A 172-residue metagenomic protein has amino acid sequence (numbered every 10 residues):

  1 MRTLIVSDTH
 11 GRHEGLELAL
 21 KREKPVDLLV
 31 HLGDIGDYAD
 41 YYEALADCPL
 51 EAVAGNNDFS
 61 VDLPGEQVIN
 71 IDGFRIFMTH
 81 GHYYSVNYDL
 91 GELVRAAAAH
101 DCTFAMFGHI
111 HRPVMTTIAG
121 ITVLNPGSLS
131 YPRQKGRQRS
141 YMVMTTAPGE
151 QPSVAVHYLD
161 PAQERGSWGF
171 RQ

Functional and structural regions predicted by a protein language model:
M1-P49, D58-F59, P64-G65, G136-S140 (+3 more regions): N-terminal active-site segment of His-dependent metallophosphoesterases
M1-T3, V68-F77, T117-V123, T146-S153: Beta-strand-turn-beta hairpins that frame and shape the catalytic cleft of phosphate-ester-processing enzymes
I5-S7, L28-G33, E51-N56, F77-H80 (+2 more regions): Active-site neighborhood of phospho(di)ester-bond hydrolases with catalytic His/Asp-centered motifs
H10-E14, I35-D40, N57-D62, Y84-D89 (+2 more regions): Active-site environment of divalent metal-dependent phosphoester hydrolases
D47-L50, G120-T122: Glycine-enriched alpha-helix->loop->beta-strand junction motifs that scaffold or abut catalytic
E51-N56, S60-C102: Helix-adjacent hinge/juxtasegments
D72, R95-D101, L124-Q172: Binuclear metal-dependent phosphoesterase catalytic core
